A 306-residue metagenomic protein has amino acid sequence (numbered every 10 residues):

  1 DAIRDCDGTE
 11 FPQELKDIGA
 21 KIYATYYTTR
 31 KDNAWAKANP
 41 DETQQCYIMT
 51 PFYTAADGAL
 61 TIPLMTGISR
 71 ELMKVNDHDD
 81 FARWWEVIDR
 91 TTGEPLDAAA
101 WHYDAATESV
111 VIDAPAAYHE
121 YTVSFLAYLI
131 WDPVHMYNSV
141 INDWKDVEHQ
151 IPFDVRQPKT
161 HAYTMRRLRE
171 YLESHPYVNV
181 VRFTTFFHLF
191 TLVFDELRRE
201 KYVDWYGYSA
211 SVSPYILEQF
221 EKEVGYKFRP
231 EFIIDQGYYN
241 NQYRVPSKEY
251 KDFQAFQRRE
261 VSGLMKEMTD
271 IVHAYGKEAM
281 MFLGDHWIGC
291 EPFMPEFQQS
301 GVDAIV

Functional and structural regions predicted by a protein language model:
D1-V306: Glycan-processing catalytic domains of CAZymes
